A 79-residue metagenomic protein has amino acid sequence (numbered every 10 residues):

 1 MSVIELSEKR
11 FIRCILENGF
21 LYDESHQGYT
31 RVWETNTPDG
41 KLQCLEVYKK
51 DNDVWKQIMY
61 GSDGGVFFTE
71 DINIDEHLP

Functional and structural regions predicted by a protein language model:
M1-V3, E76-P79: Short intrinsically disordered terminal tails
S2-H26: Negatively charged, low-complexity tracts enriched in Asp/Glu with abundant Ser/Thr
L21-I74: Acidic, low-complexity, intrinsically disordered interaction modules
